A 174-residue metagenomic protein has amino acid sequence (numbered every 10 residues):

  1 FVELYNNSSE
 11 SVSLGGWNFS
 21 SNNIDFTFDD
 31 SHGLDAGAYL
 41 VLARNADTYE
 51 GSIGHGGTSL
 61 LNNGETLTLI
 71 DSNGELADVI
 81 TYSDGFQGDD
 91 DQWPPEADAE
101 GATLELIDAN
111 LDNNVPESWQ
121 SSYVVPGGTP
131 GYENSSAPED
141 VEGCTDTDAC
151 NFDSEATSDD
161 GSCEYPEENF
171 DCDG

Functional and structural regions predicted by a protein language model:
F1-E117, S122-G128, Y132-A137: Activation on beta-sandwich/Ig-like modules and their edge loops
W119-G174: Primarily marks secretory-pathway-exposed extracellular/lumenal segments that are disulfide- and glycosylation-prone
